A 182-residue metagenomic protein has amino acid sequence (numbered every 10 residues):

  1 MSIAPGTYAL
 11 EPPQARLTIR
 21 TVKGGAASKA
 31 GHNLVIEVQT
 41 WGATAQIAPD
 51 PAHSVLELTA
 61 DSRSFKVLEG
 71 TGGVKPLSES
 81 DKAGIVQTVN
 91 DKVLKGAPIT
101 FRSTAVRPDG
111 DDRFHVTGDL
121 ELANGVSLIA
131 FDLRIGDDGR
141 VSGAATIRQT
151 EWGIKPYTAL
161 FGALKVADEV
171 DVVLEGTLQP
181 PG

Functional and structural regions predicted by a protein language model:
M1-G182: Low-complexity, acidic/polar, glycine-enriched regions of mature
